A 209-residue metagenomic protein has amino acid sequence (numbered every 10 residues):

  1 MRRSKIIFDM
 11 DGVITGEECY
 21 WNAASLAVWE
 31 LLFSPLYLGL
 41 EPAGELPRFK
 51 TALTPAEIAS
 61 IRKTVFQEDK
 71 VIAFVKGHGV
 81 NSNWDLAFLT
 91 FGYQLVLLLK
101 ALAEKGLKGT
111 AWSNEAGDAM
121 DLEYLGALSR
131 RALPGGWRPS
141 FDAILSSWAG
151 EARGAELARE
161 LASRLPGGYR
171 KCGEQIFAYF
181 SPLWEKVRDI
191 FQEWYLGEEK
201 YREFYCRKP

Functional and structural regions predicted by a protein language model:
M1-T64, D85-F88: Active-site neighborhood of HAD-like aspartate-dependent phosphohydrolases
A56-P209: A metal-dependent, Asp-based hydrolase signature
